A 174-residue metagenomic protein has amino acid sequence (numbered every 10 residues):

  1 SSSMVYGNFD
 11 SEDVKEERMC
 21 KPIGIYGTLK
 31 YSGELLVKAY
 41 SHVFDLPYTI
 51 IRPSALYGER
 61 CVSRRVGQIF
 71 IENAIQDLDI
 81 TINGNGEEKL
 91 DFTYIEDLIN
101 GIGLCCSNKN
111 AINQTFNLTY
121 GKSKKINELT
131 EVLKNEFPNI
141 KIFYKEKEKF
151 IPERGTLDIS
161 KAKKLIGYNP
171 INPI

Functional and structural regions predicted by a protein language model:
S1, I23, R52-S54, T119: Active-site beta-alpha turn of Rossmann-fold NAD(P)-dependent dehydrogenases/reductases
S3-V5, E148-K149: Short glycine-enriched loops at secondary-structure junctions
M4-I50, C61-V62: Catalytic helix-loop patch of NAD(P)-dependent Rossmann-fold dehydrogenases
V5, L56-G58, L98: Conserved sequence/active-site signature of Rossmann-fold short-chain dehydrogenase/reductase
E12-D13, R18, A55, T81-I82 (+1 more regions): Conserved beta-strand positions that form and line the central face of beta-propeller blades
A74-I174: C-terminal substrate-binding subdomain of Rossmann-fold SDR/epimerase-dehydratase oxidoreductases
